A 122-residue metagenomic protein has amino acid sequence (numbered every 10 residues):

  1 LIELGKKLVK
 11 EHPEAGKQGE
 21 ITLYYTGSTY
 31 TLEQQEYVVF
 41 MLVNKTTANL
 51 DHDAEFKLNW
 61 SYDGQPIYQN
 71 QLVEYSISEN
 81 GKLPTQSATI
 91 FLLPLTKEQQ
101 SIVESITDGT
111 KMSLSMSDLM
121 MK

Functional and structural regions predicted by a protein language model:
L1-Y37, T47-D51, T89-I90, K97-K122: Membrane engagement elements in two modes
F40-L42: Buried hydrophobic-core signal for structured, non-transmembrane domains
A48-I67: Short acidic, flexible loop segments centered on an aromatic residue
A54-L58, N70-E74, K122: Short C-terminal domain-edge/linker segments immediately following a structured domain
P66-G109: Short, solvent-exposed, Trp/other aromatic-anchored flexible loops in extracytoplasmic proteins
